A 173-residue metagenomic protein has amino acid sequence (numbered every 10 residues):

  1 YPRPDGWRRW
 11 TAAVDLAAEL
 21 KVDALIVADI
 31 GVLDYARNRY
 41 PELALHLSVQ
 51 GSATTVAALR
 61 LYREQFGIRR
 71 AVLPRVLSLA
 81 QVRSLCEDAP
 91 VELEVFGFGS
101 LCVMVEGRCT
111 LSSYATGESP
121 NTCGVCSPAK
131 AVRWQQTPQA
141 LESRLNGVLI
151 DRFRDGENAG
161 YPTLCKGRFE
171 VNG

Functional and structural regions predicted by a protein language model:
Y1-A53, V76, A80-G173: Active-site pocket-lining/capping segments in soluble small-molecule metabolic enzymes
A18, R63-E64: Non-catalytic positions within long, well-ordered alpha-helices that form the structural scaffold/packing of enzyme
K21, F66-G67: Short loop/turn motifs at secondary-structure junctions
L25, R70-A71: Hydrophobic residues within beta-strands of alpha/beta enzymes
T55-A58: Conserved nucleotide-cofactor-binding alpha/beta core module
